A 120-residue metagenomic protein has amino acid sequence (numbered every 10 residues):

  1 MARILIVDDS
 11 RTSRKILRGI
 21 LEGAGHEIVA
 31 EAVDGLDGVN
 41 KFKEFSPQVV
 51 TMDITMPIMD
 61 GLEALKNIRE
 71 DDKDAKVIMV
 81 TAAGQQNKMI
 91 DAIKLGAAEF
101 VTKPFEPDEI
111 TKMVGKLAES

Functional and structural regions predicted by a protein language model:
R11-A30: Two-component/phosphorelay signaling modules centered on CheY-like receiver
D34-D37, D60-E63: Acidic catalytic/metal-coordinating carboxylates
F45-T51: Active-site beta3 strand of CheY-like receiver
M56: Receiver (REC) domain active-site loop signature in two-component systems and cognate sites in sensor histidine kinases
A83-G84: Short, conserved "switch-loop" micro-motifs in signal-transduction and mechanochemical regulators
F105-V114: C-terminal output helix
